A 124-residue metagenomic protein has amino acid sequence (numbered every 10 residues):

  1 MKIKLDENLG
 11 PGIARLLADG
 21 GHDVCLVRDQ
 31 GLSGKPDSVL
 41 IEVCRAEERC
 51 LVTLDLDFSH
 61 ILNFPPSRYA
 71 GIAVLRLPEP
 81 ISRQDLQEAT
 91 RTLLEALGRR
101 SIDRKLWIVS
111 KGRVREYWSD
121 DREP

Functional and structural regions predicted by a protein language model:
K2-C50: N-terminal first-folded block
E7, L54-L56, L77: Short secondary-structure boundary segments
L17, L62-P65, W118: Short, flexible helix/strand-to-coil boundary loops that buttress conserved ligand/catalytic motifs in alpha/beta
G20-D23, H60-N63, A96, D103: Solvent-exposed interaction patches of small proteins and small membrane subunits
R45-L62: Acidic, metal-binding active-site segment of PIN/NYN-like and related structure-specific nucleases
I61-L94: Mid-chain, well-packed structural core segment of small domains
E95-P124: Charged phosphate-binding loop/patch that engages nucleotide di/tri-phosphates or the phosphate backbone of nucleic
